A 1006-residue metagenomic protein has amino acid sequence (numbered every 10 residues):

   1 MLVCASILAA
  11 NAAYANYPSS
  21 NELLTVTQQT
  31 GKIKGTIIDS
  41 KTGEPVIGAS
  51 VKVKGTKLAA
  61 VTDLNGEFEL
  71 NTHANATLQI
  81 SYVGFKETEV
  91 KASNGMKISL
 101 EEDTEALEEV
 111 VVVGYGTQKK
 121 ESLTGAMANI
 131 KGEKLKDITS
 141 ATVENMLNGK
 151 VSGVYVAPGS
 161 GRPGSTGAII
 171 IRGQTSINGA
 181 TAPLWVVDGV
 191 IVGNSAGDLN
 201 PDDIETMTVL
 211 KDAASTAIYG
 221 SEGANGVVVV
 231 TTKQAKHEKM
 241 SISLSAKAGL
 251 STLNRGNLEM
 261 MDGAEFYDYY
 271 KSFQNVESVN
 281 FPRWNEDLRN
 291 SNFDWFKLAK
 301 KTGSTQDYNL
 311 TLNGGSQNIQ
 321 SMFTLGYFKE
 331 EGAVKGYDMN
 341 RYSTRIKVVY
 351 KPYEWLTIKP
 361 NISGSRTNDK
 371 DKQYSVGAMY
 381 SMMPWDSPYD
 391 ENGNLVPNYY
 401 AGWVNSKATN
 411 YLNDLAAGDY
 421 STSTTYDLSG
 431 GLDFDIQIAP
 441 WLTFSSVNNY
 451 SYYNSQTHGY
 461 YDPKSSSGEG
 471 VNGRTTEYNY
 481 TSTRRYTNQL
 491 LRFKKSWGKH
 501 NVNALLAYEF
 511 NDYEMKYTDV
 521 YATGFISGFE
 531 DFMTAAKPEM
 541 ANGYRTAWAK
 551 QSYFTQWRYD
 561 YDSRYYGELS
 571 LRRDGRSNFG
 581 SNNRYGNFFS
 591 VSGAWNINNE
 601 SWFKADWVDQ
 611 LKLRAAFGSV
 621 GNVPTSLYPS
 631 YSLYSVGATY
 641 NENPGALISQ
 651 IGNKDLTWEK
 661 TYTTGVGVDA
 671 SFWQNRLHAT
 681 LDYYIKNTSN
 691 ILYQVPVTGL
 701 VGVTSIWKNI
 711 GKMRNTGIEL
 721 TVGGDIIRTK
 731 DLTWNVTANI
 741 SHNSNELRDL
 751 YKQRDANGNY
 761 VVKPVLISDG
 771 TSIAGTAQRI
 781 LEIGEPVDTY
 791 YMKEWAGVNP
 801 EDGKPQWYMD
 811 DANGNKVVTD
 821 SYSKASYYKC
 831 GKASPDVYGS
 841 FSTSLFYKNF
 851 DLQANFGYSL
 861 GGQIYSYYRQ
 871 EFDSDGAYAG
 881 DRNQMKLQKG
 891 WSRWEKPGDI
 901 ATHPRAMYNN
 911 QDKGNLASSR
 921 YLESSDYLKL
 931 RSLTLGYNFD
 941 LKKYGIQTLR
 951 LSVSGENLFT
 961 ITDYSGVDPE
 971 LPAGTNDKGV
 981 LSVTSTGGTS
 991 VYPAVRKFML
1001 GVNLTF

Functional and structural regions predicted by a protein language model:
M1-R345, Y350-K359, S365, Y400 (+11 more regions): Short, small/polar-rich motifs associated with maturation and membrane association, primarily at protein termini
V53-G55, T72-H73, G223, G314-N318 (+6 more regions): A generic beta-sheet turn/junction motif
L135-S140, T181-A182, G303-Q306, R341 (+6 more regions): Extracellular/periplasmic, surface-exposed regions of secreted and cell-surface proteins
S243-N290, K708, D725-A833, D873 (+4 more regions): Conserved small-residue
E286-L288, K370-S429, S626: Acidic/polar loop-and-plug regions of large Gram-negative outer-membrane beta-barrel proteins
R576, S859-R950, S954-E956: Extracytoplasmic gating/loop element in the C-terminal half of outer-membrane beta-barrel translocons and assembly
K832-Y865: Glycine-rich, aromatic-lined ligand/substrate-binding cores of catalytic and carbohydrate-binding domains
